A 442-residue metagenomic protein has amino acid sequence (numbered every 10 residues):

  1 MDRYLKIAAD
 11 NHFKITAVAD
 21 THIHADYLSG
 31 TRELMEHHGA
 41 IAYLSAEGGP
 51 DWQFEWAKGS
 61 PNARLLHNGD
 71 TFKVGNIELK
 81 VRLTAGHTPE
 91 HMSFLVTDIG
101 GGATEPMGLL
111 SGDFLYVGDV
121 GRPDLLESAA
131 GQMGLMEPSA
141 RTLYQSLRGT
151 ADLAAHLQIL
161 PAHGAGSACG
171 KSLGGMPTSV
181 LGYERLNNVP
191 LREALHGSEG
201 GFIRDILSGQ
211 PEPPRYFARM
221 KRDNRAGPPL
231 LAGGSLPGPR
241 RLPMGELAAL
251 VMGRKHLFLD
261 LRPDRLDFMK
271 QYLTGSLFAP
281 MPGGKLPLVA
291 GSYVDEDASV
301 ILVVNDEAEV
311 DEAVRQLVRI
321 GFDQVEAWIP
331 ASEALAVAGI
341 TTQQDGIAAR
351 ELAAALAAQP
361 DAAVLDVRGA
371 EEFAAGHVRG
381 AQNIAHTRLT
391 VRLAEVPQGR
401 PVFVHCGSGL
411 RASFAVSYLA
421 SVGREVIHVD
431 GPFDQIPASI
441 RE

Functional and structural regions predicted by a protein language model:
M1, I23, E47-G48, H87-T88 (+5 more regions): Active-site metal-binding loops of divalent metal-dependent hydrolases
M1-L83, T97, T104-M107: Active-site HxH/HxHxD metal-binding segment of metal-dependent hydrolases
I15-H24, Y43-E47, L83-G86, L109-G112 (+4 more regions): Active-site neighborhood of phospho(di)ester-bond hydrolases with catalytic His/Asp-centered motifs
T71-T104, G108-L109, L236-A249: Core dinuclear metal-dependent hydrolase active-site scaffold
G101-G108, L125-E127, E137-S235: Divalent-metal (often Zn2+) His-rich catalytic cores of metallo-beta-lactamase-fold enzymes
L186-T274, M281, S292-D295, N305-G376 (+1 more regions): Flexible, polar/low-complexity N-terminal or interdomain linker segments that lie immediately upstream of folded
K255-L257, T274-L277, D361-A363, V378-L389 (+1 more regions): Phosphate-binding active sites in nucleotide-utilizing proteins
P282-A331, L335, A394-P437: Catalytic cysteine-centered active loop of the rhodanese-like fold, especially the PTP/DSP P-loop
